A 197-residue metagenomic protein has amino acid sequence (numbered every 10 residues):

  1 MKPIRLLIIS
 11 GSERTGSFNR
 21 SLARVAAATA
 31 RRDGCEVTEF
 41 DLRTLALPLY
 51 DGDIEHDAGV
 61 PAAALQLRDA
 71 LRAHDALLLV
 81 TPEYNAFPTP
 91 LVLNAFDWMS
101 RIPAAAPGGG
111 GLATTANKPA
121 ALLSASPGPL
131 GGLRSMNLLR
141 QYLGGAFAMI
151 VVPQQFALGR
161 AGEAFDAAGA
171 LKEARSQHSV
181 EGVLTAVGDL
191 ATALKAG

Functional and structural regions predicted by a protein language model:
M1-K2, A148-G197: Glycine-rich phosphate/pyrophosphate-binding loop and the adjoining helix
K2-C35, V187: N-terminal beta1-alpha1 ligand-phosphate binding loop
G11, L42, A125: Cofactor-binding loop segments of dinucleotide-utilizing enzymes, especially the Rossmann-like FAD- and NAD(P)+-binding
D33-T38, M149: A generic structural motif
T38, A121-L123, V152, F156: Hydrophobic/aromatic beta-strand patches that form the interior of the parallel beta-sheet core in alpha/beta enzyme
L42-V60, A164-D166: N-terminal beta-loop-helix "entrance" segment that forms/cooperates in small-molecule cofactor or anionic ligand
G59-F147: Helix-loop-strand module that forms the ligand-binding subsite of alpha/beta enzymes
